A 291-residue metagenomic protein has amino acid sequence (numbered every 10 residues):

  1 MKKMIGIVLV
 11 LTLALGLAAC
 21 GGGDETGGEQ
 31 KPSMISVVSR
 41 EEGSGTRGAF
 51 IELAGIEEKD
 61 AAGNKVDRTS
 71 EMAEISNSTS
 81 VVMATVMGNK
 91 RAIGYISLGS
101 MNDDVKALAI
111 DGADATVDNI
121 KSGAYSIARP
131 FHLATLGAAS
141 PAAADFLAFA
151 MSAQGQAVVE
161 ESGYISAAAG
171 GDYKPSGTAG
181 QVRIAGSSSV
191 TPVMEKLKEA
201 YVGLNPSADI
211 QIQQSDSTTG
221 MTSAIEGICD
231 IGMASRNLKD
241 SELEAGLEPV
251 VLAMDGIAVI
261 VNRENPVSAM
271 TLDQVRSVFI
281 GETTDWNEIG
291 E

Functional and structural regions predicted by a protein language model:
M1-L9: Positively charged n-region of N-terminal signal peptides that target proteins for export
M4, C20-E291: Exported/periplasmic ABC-transporter solute-binding proteins
L15-A19: C-terminal motif of bacterial Sec signal peptides marking the signal peptidase cleavage site
